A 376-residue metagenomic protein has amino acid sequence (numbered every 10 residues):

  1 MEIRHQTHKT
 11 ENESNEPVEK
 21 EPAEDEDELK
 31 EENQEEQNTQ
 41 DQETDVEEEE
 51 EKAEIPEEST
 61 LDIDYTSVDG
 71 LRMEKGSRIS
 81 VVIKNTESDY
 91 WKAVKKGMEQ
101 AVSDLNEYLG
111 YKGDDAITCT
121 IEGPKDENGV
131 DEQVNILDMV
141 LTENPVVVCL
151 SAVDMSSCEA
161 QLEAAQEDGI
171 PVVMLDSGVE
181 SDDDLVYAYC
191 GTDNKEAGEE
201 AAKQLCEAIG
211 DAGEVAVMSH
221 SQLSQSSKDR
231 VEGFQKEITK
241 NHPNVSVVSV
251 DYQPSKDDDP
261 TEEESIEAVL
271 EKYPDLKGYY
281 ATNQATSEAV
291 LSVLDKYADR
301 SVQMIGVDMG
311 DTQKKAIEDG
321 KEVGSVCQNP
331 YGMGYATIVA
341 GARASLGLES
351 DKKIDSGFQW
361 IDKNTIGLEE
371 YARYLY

Functional and structural regions predicted by a protein language model:
M1-Y376: A residue-level marker of the well-folded mature domains of exported/periplasmic proteins
